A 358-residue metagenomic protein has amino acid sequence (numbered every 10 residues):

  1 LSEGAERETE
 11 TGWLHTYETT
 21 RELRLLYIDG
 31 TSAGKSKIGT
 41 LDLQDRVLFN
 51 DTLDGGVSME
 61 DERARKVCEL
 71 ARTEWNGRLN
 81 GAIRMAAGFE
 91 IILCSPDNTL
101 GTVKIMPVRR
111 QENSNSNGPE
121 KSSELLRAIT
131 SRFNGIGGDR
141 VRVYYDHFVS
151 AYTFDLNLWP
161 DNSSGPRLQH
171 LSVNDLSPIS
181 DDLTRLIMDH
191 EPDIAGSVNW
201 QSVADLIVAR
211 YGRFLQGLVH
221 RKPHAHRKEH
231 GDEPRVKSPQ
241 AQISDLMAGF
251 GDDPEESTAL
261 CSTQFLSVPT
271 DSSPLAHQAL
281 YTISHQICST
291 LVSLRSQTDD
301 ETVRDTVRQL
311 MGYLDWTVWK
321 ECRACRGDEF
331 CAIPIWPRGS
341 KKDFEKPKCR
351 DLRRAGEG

Functional and structural regions predicted by a protein language model:
G4-G358: Conserved NAD+-utilizing ADP-ribose enzyme module
